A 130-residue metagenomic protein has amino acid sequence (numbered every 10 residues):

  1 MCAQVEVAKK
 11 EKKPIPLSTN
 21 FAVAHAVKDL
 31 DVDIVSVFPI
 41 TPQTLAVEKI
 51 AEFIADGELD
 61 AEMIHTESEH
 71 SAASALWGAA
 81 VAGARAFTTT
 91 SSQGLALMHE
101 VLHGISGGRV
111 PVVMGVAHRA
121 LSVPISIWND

Functional and structural regions predicted by a protein language model:
C2-D130: Thiamine diphosphate
